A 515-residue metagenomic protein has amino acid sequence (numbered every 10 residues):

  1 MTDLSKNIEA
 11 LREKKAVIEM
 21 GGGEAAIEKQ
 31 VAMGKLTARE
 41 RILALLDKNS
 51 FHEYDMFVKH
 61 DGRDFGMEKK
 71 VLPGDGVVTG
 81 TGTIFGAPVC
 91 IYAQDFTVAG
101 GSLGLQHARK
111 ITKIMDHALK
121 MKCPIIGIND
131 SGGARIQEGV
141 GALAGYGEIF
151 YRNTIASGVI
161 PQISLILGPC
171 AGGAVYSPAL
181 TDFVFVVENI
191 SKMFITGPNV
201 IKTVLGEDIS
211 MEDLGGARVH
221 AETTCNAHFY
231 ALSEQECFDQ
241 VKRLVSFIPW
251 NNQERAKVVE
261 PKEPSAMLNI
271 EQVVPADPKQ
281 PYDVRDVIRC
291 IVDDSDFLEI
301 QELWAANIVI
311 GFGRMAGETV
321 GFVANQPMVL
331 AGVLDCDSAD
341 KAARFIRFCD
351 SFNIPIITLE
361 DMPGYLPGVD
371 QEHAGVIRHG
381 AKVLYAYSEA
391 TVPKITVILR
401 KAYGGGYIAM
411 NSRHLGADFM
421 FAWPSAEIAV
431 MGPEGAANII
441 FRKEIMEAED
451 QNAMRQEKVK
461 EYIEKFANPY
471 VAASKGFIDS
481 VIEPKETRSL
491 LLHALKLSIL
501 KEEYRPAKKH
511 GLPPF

Functional and structural regions predicted by a protein language model:
M1-F515: Ligand-binding clefts of soluble mixed alpha/beta catalytic domains
